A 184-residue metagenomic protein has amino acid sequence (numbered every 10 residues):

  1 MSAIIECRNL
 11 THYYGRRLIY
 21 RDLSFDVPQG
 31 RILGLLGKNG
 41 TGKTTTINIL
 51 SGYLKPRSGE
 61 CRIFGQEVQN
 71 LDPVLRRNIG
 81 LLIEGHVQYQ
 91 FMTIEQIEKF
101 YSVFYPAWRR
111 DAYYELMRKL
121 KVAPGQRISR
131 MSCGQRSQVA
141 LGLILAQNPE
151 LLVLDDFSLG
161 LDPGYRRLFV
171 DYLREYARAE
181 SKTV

Functional and structural regions predicted by a protein language model:
I5, Y20-D22, R76: Conserved structural motif at the start of ABC-family nucleotide-binding domains
L36-K38: The feature captures the beta-strand-to-loop junction immediately N-terminal to the Walker
S51: Helix-to-loop junction immediately C-terminal to a conserved catalytic motif
G59-N70, V74-L75: Conserved ABC transporter NBD signature motif
R77, I83-V139: ABC-family P-loop ATPase nucleotide-binding domains
L152-D156, L161: Catalytic Walker B motif of ABC-type/P-loop ATPase nucleotide-binding domains
R166-A179: Helical segment within the ABC ATPase nucleotide-binding domain
